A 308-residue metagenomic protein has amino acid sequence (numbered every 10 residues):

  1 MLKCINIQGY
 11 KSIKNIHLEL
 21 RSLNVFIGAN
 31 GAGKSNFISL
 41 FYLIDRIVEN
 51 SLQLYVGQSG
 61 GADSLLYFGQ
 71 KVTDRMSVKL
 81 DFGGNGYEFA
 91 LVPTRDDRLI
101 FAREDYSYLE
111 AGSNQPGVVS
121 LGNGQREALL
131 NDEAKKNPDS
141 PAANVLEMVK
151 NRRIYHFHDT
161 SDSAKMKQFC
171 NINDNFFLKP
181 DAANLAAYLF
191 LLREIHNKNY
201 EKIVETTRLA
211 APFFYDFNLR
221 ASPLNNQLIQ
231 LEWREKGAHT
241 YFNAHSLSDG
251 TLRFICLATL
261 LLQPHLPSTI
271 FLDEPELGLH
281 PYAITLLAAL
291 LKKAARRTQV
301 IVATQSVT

Functional and structural regions predicted by a protein language model:
M1, V72-M76, D97-R103, N225-L228: A short, compositionally biased
M1-N50, N225-T308: Switch/communication elements of ASCE P-loop NTPase nucleotide-binding domains
H17, Q53, D216-N218: Residues at or immediately flanking beta-strands
I38-R98: Conserved P-loop NTP-binding catalytic core
L66, A164-M166, N226-L231: Short, solvent-exposed polar/charged micro-motifs at secondary-structure junctions
G69-Q70, L209, A221-N225: A short beta-turn/loop motif at secondary-structure boundaries
S77, G83-L209, Y215-N218: Electropositive, glycine-dotted interaction segments that contact anionic polymers or phosphate-rich ligands
Y215-I229: Long, charged, glycine-rich C-terminal linkers/tails
